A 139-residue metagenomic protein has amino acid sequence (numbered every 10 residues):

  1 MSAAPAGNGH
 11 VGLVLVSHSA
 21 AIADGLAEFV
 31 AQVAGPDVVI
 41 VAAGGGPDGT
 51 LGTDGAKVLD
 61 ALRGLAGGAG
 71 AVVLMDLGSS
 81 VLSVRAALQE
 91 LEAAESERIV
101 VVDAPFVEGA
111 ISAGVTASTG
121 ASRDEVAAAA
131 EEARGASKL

Functional and structural regions predicted by a protein language model:
M1-L139: N-terminal loops that bind phosphate or other acidic moieties and the adjacent beta-alpha structural core
